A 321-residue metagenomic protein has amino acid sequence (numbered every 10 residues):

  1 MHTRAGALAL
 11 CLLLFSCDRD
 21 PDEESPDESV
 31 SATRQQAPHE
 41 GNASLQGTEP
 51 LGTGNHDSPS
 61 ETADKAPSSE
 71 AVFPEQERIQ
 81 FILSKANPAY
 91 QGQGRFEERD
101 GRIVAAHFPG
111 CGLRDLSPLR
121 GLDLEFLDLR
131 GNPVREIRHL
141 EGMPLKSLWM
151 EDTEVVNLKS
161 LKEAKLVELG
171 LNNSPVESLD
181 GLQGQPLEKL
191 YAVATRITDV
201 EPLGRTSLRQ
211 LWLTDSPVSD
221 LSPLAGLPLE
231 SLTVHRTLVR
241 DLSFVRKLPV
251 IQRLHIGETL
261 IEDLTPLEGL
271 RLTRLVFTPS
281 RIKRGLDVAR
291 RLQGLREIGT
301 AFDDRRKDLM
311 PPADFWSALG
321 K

Functional and structural regions predicted by a protein language model:
M1-G6: Bacterial N-terminal signal peptides that target proteins for export
L8-L12: Hydrophobic alpha-helical targeting segments used for export or membrane insertion
L14-S16: C-terminal motif of bacterial Sec signal peptides marking the signal peptidase cleavage site
D18-S25: Bacterial lipoprotein signal-peptidase II cleavage site
S25-E70: Post-signal peptide N-terminal segment of mature Sec-exported envelope proteins
D57-Y90: Surface-exposed cap/linker segments adjacent to membranes
P88-R114, D123-R135, H139, P144-V156 (+5 more regions): Concave beta-strand-loop units of leucine-rich repeat
